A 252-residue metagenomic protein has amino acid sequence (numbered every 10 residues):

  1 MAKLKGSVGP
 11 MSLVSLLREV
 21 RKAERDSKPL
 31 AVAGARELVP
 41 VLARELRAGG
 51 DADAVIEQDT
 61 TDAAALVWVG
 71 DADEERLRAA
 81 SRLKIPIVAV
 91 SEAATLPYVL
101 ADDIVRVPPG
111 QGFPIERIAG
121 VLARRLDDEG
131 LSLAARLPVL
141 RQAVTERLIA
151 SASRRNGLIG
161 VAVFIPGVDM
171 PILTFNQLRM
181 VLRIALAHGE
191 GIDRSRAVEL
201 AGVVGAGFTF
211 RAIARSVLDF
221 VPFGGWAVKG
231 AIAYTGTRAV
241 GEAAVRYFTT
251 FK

Functional and structural regions predicted by a protein language model:
M1-L158, R183-R196, A231-K252: Terminal, membrane-proximal amphipathic helices and intrinsically disordered targeting/regulatory segments
E146-T237: Membrane-inserting effector segments that mediate pore formation, membrane fusion, or transient membrane insertion
